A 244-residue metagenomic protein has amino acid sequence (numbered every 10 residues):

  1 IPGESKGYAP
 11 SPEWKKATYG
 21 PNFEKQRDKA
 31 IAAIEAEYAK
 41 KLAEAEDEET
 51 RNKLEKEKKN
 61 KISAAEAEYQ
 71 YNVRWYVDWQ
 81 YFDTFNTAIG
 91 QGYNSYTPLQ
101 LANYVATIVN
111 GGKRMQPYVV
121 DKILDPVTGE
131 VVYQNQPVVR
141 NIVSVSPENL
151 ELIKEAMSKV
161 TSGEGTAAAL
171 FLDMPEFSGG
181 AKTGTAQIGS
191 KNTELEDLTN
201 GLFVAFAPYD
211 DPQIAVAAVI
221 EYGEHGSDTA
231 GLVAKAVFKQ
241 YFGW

Functional and structural regions predicted by a protein language model:
I1-A217: Beta-lactam-recognizing serine transpeptidase/beta-lactamase-like catalytic domain environment
K41-E44, V219-E224, W244: Noncatalytic linker/hinge segments flanking ATPase motor cores
E55-E57, K61, H225-L232: A short, terminal or domain-edge coil/loop segment
T97-N103, T229-A236: Short amphipathic alpha-helical face segments that pack within enzyme cores and frequently flank/anchor catalytic
E130-V138, V233-W244: Short, gly/Ser/Thr-rich active-site loops of penicillin-recognizing serine hydrolases
V145, E196, Y222-A230: Short alpha-helix boundary/capping segments
